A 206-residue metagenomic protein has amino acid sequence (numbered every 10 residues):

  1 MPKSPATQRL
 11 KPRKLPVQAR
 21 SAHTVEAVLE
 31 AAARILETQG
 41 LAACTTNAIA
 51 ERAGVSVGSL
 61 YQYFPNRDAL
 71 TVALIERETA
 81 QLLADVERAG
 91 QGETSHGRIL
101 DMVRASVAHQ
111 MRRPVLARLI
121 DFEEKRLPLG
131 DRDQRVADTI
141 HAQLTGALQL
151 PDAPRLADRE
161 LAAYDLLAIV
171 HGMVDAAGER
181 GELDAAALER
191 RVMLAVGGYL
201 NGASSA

Functional and structural regions predicted by a protein language model:
M1-H23, D152-P154, S204-A206: N-terminal intrinsically disordered/low-complexity leader segments
S21-A32, I49, L74-D85: Generic hydrophobic, amphipathic alpha-helix propensity
A27, A31, I35-A69: Helix-turn-helix
V28-L36, E78, L82, S106 (+2 more regions): Short hydrophobic clusters on alpha-helical segments that form packing/core surfaces in small helical domains
T71-E78, I120, V136: Alpha-helical DNA-contacting segments of helix-turn-helix folds
A80-L83, G97-R104, A108-R112, L127-A153 (+3 more regions): Amphipathic alpha-helical packing segments from all-alpha helical-bundle domains
E87-A89, I120-L127: Short linear capping/connector segments at secondary-structure termini
G146-L150, L167-A185, G197-A206: Amphipathic C-terminal alpha-helical segment
